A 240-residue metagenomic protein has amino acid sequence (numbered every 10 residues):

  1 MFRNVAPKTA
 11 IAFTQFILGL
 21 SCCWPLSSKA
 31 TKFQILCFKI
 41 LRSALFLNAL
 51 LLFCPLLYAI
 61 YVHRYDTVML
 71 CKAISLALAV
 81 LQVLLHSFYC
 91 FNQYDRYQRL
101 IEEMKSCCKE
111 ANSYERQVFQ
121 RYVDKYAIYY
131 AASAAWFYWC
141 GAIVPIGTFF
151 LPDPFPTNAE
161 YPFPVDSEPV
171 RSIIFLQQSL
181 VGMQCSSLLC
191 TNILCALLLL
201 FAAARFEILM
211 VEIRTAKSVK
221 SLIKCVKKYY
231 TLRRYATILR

Functional and structural regions predicted by a protein language model:
F2-A73, S106-L199, A204-K220: Helix-loop-helix junctions within predominantly alpha-helical proteins
F2-F13, L78-A79, L84-R99: Membrane-cytosol interface segments
S75-L78, W136, A203, V226-Y229 (+1 more regions): Generic structural concept
L100-I101, T157: Short, Lys/Arg-enriched, Gly/Pro-containing loop segments at transmembrane-helix junctions of multi-pass membrane
V219-R240: Intracellular effector-coupling site of seven-transmembrane GPCRs, centered on the ICL3-to-TM6 transition
